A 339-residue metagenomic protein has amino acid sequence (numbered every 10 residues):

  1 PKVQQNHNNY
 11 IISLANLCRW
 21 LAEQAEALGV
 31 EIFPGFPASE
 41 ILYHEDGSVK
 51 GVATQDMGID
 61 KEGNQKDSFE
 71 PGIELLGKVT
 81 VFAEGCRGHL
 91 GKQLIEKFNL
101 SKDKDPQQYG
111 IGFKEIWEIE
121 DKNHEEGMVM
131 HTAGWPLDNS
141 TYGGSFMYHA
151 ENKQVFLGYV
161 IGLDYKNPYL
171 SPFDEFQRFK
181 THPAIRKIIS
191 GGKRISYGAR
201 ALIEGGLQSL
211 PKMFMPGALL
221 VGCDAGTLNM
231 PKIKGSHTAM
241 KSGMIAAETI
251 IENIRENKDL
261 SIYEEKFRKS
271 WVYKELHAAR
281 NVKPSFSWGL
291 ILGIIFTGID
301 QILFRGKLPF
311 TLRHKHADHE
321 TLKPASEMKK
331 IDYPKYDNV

Functional and structural regions predicted by a protein language model:
P1-S48, A53-N64, F69-F82, C86-K92 (+8 more regions): Conserved N-terminal/central alpha/beta ligand/cofactor-binding core
K97, I111-S140, E204-G206: Flavin-dependent oxidoreductases
K104, N167-L170, S209-K212, M230-T238 (+3 more regions): Alpha-helix capping and helix-loop boundary segments enriched in small/acidic/polar residues
N139-G198, H237, N253-E256, L260-E264: Conserved FAD/dinucleotide-binding core of flavoprotein oxidoreductases
K187-S209, V221, S326-V339: A glycine-rich dinucleotide-binding beta-alpha-beta segment and adjacent secondary-structure elements that constitute
A199-M230, S261: FAD-binding beta-loop-beta segment adjacent to the flavin cofactor pocket
F214, L220-D224, S236-I250: Extended, hydrophobic alpha-helical segments in both membrane/secreted and soluble proteins
G226-K232, M244, E248-I291: Active-site-proximal substrate-binding core of FAD-dependent oxidoreductases
